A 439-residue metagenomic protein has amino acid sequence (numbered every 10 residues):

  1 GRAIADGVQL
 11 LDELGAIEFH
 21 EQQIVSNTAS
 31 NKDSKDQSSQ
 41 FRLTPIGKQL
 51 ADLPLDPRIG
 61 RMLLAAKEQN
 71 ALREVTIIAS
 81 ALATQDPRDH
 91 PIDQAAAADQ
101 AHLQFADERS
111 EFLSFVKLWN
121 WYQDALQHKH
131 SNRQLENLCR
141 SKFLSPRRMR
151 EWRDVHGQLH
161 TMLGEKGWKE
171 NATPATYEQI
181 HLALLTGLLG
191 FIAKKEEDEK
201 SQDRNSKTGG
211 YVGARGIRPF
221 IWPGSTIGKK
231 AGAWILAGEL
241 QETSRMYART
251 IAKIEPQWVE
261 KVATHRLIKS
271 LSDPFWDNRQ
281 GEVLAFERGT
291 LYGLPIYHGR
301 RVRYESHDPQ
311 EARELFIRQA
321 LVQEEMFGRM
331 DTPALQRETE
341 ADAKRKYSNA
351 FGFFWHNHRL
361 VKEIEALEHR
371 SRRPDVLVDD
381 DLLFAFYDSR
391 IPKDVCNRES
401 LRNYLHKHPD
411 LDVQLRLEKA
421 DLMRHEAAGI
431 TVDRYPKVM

Functional and structural regions predicted by a protein language model:
G1-E282, R301, Q310, E314 (+4 more regions): Second RecA-like catalytic domain
K229-M439: Extended, well-ordered protein cores
